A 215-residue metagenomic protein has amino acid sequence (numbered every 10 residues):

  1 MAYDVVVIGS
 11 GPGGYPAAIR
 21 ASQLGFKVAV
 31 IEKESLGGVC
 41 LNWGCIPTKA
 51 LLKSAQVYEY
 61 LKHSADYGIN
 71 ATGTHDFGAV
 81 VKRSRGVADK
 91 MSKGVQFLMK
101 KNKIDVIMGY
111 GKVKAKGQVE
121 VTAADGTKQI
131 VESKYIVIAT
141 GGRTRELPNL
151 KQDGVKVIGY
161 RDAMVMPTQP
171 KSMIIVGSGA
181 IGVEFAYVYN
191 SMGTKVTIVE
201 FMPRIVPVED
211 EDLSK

Functional and structural regions predicted by a protein language model:
M1-Y3, I19-F26, I31-Q169, M202-V206 (+1 more regions): Glycine-rich flavin
D4-V30, G182-S191: N-terminal Rossmann-like FAD-binding beta1-loop-alpha1 element of flavoenzymes
I8, R85-G86, V176, V208: Residue-level marker of alpha-helix boundaries and capping positions
I8-G9, I31, I138, V176-G177: Conserved N-terminal Rossmann-fold NAD(P)-binding element of oxidoreductases
G14, S92, G182, E211-K215: Generic non-transmembrane alpha-helix signal with a bias for helix starts/N-cap capping motifs
K156, P167-E209: Rossmann-like NAD(P)H-binding beta-loop-alpha module
